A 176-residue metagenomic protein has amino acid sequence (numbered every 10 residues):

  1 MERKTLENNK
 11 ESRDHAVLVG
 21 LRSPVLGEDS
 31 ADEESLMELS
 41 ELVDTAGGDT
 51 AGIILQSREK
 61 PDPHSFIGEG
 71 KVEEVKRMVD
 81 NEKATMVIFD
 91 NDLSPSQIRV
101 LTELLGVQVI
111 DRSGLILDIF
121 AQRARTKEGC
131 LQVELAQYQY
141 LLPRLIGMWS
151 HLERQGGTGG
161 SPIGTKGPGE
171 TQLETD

Functional and structural regions predicted by a protein language model:
M1-D118: N-terminal accessory targeting/assembly segments
L115-D176: Extended, highly charged alpha-helical segments
